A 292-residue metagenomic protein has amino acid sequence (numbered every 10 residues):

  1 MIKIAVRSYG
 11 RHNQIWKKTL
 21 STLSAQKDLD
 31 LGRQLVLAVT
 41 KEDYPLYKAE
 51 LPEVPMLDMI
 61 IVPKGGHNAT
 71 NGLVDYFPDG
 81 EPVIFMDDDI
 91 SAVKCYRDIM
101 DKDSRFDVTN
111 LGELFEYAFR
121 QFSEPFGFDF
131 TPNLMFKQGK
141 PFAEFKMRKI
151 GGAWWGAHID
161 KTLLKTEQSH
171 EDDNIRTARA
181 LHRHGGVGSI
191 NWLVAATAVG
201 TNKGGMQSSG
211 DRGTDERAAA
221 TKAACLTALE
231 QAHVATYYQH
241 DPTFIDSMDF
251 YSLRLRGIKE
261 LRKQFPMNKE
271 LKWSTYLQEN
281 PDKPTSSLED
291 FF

Functional and structural regions predicted by a protein language model:
I2-V6, L23, R33-L37: Hydrophobic targeting segments
V6-K27, D43-E50: Short, well-formed alpha-helical segments that are part of the catalytic scaffolds of diverse glycosyltransferases
Y9-R11, D43-Y44, G65, D89-S91 (+3 more regions): Short, solvent-exposed loop/turn segments at secondary-structure junctions
R11-T19, Q168-S169, N174-F292: C-terminal catalytic/acceptor-binding lobe
W16-T22, K102-F119, E216-A224: Well-ordered, non-membrane alpha-helical segments in soluble/globular domains
L37, V83-D87, P125-D129, V187-N191 (+1 more regions): A structural signal for short, well-ordered beta-strand segments and their strand-loop junctions that often border
A38-M86, S91-D107: Active-site-proximal specificity loops/subdomain of glycosyltransferases
V93-N174, A178-R179: Conserved catalytic core of nucleotide-sugar-dependent glycosyltransferases
